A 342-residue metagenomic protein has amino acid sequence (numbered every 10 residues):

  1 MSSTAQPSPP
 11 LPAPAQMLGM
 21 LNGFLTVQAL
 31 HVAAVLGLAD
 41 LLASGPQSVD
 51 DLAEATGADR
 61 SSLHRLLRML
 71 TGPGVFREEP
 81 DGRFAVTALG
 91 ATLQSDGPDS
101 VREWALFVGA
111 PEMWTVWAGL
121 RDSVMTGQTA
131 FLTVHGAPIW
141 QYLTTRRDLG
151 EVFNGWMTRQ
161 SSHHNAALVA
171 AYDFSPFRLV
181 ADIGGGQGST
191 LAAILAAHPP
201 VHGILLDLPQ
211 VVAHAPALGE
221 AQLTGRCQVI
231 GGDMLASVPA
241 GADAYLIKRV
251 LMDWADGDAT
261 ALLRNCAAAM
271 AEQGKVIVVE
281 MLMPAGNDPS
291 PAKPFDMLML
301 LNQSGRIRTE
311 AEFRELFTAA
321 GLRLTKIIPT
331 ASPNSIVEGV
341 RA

Functional and structural regions predicted by a protein language model:
T4-S8, P14-L36, D40-P46, E54-A55 (+1 more regions): Conserved Class I S-adenosyl-L-methionine-dependent methyltransferase catalytic core
L179, Q273-V276: Short glycine-centered segments of the SAM/dcSAM-binding site in methyltransferase folds
A181, Q187-A236, A261: Class I SAM-dependent methyltransferase SAM/SAH-binding core
L235-Y245: A short acidic, Gly/Pro-enriched loop at the edge of an enzyme's catalytic core that lines a small-molecule cofactor
I247-K248, A259: A short beta-strand submotif of the Rossmann-like class I SAM-dependent methyltransferase core that lines
T260-E272: A short glycine-rich, Lys/Arg-flanked "PGG" loop and its adjoining helix->strand segment in the class I
I277-A320, T325-K326: C-terminal alpha-helical "lid/dimerization" subdomain adjacent to the S-adenosyl-L-methionine
L322-A342: Core SAM-dependent methyltransferase catalytic element
